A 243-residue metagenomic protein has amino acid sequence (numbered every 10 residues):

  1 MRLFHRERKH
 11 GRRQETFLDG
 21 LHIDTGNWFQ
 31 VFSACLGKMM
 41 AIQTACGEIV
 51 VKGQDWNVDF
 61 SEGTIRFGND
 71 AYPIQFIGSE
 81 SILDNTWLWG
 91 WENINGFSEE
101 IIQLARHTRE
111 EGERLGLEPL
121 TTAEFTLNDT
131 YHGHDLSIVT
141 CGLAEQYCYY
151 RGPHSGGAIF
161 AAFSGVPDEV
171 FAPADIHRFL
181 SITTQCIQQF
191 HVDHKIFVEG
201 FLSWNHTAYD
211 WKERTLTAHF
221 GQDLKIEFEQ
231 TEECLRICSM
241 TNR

Functional and structural regions predicted by a protein language model:
M1-R106: N-terminal leader/presequence regions that precede the main folded/catalytic core
A41-I49, L127-G142, K195-A208, T217-F220: Short, solvent-exposed secondary-structure boundary motifs
S61-G63, N85, G157, K212-T215 (+1 more regions): Beta-strand-connecting loop/turn residues
R66-Y72, I94, S164-V166, H219-L224 (+1 more regions): Secondary-structure transition/turn motif
N69-E80, A162, L224-T231: Short amphipathic beta-strand/extended segments with alternating polar/hydrophobic composition
I94-V192: Surface-exposed beta-loop interaction hotspot
A174-R243: Alpha-helical oligomerization segments
